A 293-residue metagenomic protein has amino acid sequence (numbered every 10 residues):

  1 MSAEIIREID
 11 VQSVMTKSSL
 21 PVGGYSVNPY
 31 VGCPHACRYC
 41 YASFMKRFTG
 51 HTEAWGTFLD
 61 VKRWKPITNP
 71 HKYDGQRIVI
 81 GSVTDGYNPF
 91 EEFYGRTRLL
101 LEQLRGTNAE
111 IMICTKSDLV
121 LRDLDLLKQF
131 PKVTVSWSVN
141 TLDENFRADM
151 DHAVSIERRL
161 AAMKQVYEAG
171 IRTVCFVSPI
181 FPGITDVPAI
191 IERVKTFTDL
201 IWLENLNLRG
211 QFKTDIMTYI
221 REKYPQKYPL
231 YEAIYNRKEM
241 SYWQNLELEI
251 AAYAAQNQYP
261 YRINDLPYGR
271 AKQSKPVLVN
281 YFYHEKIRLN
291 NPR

Functional and structural regions predicted by a protein language model:
M1-T134, L142-F146, I156-E157, E168: Conserved Radical SAM active-site core
S2-D10, P188-R293: Auxiliary Fe-S-binding modules of radical SAM enzymes
Y25, I78, I111, V135-W137 (+3 more regions): Hydrophobic faces of well-ordered beta-strands that scaffold small-molecule active sites in alpha/beta enzyme cores
W64-K65, R98-L101, L124, R159-M163 (+2 more regions): Generic structural signal for well-ordered alpha-helices, preferentially at hydrophobic/aromatic core positions
V83-D85, K116-D118, S138-L142, S178-I180 (+2 more regions): Active-site beta-loop-alpha junctions enriched in small/polar residues
G86-N88, E144-H152, R172-S178, R237: Surface-exposed cleft-lining segments at the edges of enzyme active sites
R105, K128, L160-G170, A251-N257: Surface-exposed amphipathic alpha-helices with a cationic face
K164-T185, N236-M240: Conserved strand-turn element in the central/C-terminal portion of the radical SAM core barrel that lines
